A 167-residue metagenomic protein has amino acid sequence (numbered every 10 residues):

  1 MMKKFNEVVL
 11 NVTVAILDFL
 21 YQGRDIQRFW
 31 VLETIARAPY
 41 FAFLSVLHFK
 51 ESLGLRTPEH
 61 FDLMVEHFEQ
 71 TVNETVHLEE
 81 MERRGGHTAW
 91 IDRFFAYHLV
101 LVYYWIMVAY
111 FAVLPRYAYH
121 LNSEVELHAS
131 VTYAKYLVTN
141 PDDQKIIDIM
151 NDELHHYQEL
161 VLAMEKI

Functional and structural regions predicted by a protein language model:
M1-I167: Non-heme di-metal
